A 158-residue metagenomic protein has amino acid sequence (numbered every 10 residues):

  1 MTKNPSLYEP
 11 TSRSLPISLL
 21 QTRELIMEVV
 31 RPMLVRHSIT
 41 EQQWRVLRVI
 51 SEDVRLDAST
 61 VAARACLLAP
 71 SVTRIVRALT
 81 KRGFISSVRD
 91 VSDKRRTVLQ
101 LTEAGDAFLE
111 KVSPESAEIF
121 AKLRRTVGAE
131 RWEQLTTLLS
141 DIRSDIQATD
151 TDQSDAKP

Functional and structural regions predicted by a protein language model:
M1-H37, P158: N-terminal leader segment of winged-helix/HTH proteins
M1-L7, A129-P158: C-terminal regulatory/oligomerization modules of transcriptional regulators
M27, R77-S140: Charged, amphipathic alpha-helical coiled-coil/dimerization segments
V46-L47: Short alpha-helical "packing" element that flanks the helix-turn-helix/winged-helix DNA-binding module
D53-D57: Short capping segments at the starts of secondary-structure elements
A58-S59, P70, R77, T97: Residues within helix-turn-helix
A62: The alpha-helix within a helix-turn-helix
